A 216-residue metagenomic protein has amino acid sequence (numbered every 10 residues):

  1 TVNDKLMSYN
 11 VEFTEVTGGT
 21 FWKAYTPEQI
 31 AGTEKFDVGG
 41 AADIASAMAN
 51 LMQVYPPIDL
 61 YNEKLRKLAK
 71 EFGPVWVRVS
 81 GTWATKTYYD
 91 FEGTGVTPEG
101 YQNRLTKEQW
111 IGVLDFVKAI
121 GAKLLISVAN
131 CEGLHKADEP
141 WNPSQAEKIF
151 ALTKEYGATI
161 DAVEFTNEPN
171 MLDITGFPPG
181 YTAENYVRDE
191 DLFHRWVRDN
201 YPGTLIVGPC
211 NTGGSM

Functional and structural regions predicted by a protein language model:
T1-S215: Non-catalytic accessory regions flanking glycosidase/transglycosidase catalytic cores in CAZymes
